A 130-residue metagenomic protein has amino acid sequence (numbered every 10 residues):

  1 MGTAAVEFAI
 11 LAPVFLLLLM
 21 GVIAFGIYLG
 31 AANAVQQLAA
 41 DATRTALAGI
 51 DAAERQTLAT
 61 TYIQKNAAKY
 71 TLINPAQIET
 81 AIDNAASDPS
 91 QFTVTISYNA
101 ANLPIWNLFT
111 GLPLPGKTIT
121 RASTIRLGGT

Functional and structural regions predicted by a protein language model:
M1-Q64: Alpha-helical assembly-interface signal, strongest on the long, hydrophobic N-terminal helix that forms
R44-T130: Short, conserved structural patches
